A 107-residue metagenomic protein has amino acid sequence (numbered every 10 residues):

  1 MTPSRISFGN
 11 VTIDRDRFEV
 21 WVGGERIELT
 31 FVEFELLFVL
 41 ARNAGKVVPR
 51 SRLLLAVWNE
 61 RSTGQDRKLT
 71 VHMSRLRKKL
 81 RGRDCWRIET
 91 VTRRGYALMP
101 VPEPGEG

Functional and structural regions predicted by a protein language model:
M1-F8, R77-K79, E106-G107: Basic, amphipathic DNA-recognition helix from helix-turn-helix-like DNA-binding domains
S7-F34, V91, A97-G107: A structural micro-motif at secondary-structure boundaries
E19, G24-F31, E35-H72, K79-R83: Positively charged, aromatic-enriched patches within helix-turn-helix-type DNA-binding elements, predominantly
R75-K78, V91-G95: Short alpha-helical linear motifs
